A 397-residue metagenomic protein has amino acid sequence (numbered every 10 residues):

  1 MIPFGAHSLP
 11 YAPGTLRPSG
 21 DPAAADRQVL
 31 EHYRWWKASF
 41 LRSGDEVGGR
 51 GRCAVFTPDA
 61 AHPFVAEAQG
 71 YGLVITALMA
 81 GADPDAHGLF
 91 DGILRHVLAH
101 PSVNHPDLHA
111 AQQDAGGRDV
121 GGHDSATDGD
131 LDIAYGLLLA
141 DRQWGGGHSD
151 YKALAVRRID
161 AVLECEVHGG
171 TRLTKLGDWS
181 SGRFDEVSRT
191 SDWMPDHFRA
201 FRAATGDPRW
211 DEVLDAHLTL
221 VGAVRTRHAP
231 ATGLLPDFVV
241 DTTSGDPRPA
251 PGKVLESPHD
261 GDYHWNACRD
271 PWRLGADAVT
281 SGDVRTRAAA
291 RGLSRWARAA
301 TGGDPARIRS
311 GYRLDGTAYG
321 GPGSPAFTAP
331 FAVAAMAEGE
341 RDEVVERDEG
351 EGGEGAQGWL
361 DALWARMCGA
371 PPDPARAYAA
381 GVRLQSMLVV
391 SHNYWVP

Functional and structural regions predicted by a protein language model:
I2-H32, H62-A66, P106-A110, D124-D128 (+4 more regions): Extended ligand-binding clefts on enzyme/binding-domain cores
P3-D130, A134-G136, Q143-G146, N266-A267 (+6 more regions): N-terminal carbohydrate-binding/catalytic regions of secreted carbohydrate-active enzymes
G92-A99, L138-L139, A153-L163: Active-site-adjacent structural elements in enzyme catalytic domains
I93, Y151, R158, V344-R347 (+1 more regions): Alpha-helical solenoid repeat scaffolds, predominantly canonical TPR units
D211-H217, D348, W359-M367, P397: Alpha-helical repeat scaffolds
D342-E354: Intrinsically disordered, low-complexity terminal tails and inter-domain linkers enriched for S/T/G/P/D/E
